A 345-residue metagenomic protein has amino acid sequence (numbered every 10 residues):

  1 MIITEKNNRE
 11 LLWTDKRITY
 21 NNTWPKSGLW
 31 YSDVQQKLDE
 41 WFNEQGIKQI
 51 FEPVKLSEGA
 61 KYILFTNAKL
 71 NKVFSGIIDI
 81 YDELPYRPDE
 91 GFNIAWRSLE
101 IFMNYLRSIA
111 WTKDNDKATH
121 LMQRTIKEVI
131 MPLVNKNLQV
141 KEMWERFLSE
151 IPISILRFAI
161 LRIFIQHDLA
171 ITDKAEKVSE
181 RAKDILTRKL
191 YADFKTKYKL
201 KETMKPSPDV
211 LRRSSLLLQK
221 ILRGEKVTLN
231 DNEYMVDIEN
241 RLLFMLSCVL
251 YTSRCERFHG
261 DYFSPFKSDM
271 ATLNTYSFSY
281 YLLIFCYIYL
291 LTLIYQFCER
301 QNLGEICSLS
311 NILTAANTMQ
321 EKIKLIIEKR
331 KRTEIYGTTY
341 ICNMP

Functional and structural regions predicted by a protein language model:
M1-K61, N71, D82-Y86, R97 (+2 more regions): Charged, non-catalytic interaction/linker regions at domain boundaries that couple catalytic cores to substrate
M1-N7, E58, R107, D114 (+2 more regions): Polar low-complexity intrinsically disordered regions
T4, T14, T19, T23 (+19 more regions): Residue-identity detector for threonine
W13, L161, F258-D261: General helical structural elements
Q36-L70, F74-Y81, P85-K220: Helix-loop junctions and short alpha-helical segments
K189-P345: Polyanionic, low-complexity intrinsically disordered segments
